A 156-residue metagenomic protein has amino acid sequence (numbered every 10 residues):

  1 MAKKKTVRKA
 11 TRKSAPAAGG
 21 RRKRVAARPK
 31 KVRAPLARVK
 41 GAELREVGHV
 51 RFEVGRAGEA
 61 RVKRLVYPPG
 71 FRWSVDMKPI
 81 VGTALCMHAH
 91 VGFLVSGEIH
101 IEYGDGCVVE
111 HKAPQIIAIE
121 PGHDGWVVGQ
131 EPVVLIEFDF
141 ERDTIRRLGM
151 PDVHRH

Functional and structural regions predicted by a protein language model:
A2-V75, M150-H156: A short, N-terminal "cap"/entry segment at the start of jelly-roll beta-barrel domains of the cupin/DSBH fold
A27, E98-I99, A113: Small, basic N-terminal interaction modules of short regulatory proteins
L44, V54, V62-V66, V91 (+3 more regions): Conserved hydrophobic/aromatic beta-strand scaffold that supports enzyme active sites
A57, Y103-G122: Short acidic-glycine-tyrosine-enriched beta hairpin
F71-C86: Catalytic core of non-heme Fe(II) oxygenases with the double-stranded beta-helix
R72-W73, G97-E102, G125: Short beta-strand segments in beta-sandwich/barrel cores
G82-I101: Short, conserved beta-strand element in jelly-roll/cupin
A113, E120-I145: Ligand-binding loop in jelly-roll beta-barrel domains
